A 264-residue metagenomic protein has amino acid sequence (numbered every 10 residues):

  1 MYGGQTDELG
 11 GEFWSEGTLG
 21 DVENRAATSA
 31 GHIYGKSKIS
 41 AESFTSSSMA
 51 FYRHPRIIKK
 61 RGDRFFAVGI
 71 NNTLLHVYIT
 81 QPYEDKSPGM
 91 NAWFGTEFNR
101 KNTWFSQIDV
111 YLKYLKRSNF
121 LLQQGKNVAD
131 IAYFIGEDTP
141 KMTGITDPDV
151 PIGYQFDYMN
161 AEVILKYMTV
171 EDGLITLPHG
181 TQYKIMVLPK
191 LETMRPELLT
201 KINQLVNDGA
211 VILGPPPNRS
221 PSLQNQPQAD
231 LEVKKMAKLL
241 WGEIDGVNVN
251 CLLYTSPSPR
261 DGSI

Functional and structural regions predicted by a protein language model:
M1-S256, R260-S263: Carbohydrate-binding surfaces of carbohydrate-active enzymes
